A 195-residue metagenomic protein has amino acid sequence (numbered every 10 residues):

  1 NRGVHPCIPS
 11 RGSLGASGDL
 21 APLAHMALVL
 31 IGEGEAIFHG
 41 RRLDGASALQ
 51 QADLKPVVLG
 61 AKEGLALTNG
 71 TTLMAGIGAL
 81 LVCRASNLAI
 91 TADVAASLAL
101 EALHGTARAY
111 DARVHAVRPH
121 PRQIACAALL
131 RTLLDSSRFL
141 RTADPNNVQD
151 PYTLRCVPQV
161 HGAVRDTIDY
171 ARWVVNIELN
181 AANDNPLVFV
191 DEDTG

Functional and structural regions predicted by a protein language model:
N1-E35: Long, structured ligand/cofactor-binding scaffold of large enzymes
N1-G3, G40-L43, N180: A short, flexible low-complexity segment enriched in Lys/Arg and Gly/Pro that occurs in N-terminal basic tails
N1-S10, A52-V58, K62, P186-G195: Short, hydrophobic/aliphatic alpha-helical segments
H5, R11, A21, Q50-A52 (+3 more regions): Sparse, context-dependent recognition of short Cys/His-centered cofactor- or disulfide-binding micro-motifs
G18, A79-D93, P158, G162-W173: Helix-rich catalytic cores of soluble enzyme domains
P22-L130, D135: Mobile "lid/hinge" segments at catalytic clefts and subdomain interfaces of large enzymes
E101-G195: Accessory "access/gating" subregions that flank catalytic or transport cores
